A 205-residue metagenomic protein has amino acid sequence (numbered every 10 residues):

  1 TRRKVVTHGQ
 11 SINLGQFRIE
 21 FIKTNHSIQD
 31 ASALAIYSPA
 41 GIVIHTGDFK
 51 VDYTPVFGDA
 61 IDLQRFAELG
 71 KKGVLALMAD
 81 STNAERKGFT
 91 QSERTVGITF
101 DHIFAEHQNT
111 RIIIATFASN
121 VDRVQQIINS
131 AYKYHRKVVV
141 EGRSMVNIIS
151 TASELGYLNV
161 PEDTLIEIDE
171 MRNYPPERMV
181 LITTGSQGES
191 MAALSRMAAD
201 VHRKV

Functional and structural regions predicted by a protein language model:
T1-Y174, S186-K204: His/Asp/Glu-rich metal-coordinating catalytic cores of metallo-dependent phosphodiesterases/hydrolases acting on
E177-M179: Short, surface-exposed beta-edge/turn micro-motifs
I182-T184: Short beta-strand segments
